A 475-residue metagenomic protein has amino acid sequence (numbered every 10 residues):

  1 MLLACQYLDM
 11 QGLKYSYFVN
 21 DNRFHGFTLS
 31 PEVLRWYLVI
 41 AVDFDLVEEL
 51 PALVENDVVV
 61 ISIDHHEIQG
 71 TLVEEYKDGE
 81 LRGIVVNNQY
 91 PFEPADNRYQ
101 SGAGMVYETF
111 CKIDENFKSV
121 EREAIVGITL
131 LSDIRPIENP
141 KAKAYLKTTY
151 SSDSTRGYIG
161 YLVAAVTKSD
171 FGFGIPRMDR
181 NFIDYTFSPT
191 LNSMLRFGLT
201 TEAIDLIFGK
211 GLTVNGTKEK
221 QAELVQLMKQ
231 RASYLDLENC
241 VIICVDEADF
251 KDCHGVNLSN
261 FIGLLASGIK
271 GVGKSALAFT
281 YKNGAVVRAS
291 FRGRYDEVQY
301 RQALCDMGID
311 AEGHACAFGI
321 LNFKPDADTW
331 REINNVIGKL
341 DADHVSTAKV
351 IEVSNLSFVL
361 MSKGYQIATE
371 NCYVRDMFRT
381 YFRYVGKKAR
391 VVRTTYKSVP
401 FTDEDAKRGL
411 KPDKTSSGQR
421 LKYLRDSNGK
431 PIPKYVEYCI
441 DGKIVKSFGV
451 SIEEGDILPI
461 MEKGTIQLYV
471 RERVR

Functional and structural regions predicted by a protein language model:
M1-L38, E55-D57, E80-R82, D114-M377 (+3 more regions): Hydrophobic helix-and-loop "lid/oligomerization" segment in the mid-to-C-terminal part of catalytic domains
L38-V120, V126-T129, I134-E138: Active-site cavity-forming subdomains of large catalytic enzyme subunits
I262, S416-K422, P433-C439: Acidic, glycine-rich two-metal-ion catalytic cores of nucleic acid-processing enzymes
G284-R288, A317, K430-E437, T465: A generic structural signal for beta-strand entry/edge sites
S290-Y295, K324, C439-I444, V470-V474: Secondary-structure transition/turn motif
D403-D405, K411-T415, R425-D426, C439-I440 (+1 more regions): Acidic surface patches and DE-rich sequence motifs
P431-I452: Beta-strand/loop nucleic-acid-binding surfaces
I452-V470: Flexible glycine-rich surface loops and low-complexity tracts that mediate binding to linear polymers
